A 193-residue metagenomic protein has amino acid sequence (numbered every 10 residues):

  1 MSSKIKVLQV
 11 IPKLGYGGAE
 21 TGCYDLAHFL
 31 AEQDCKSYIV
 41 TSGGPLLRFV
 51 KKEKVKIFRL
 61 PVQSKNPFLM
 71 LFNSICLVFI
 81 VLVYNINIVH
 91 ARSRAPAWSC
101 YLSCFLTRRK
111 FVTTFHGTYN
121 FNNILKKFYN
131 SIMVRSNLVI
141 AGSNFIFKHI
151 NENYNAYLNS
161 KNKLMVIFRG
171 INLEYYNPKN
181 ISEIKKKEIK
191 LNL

Functional and structural regions predicted by a protein language model:
M1-L193: Membrane-interface segments of envelope glycosyltransferases acting on lipid-linked substrates or membrane lipids
